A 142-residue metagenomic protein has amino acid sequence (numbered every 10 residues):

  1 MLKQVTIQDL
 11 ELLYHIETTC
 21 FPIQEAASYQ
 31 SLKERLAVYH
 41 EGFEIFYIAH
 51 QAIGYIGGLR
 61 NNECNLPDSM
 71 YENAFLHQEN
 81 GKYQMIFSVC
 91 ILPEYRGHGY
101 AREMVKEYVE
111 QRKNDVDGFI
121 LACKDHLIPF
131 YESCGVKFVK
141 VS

Functional and structural regions predicted by a protein language model:
M1-L13: A short beta-loop-alpha structural element at the N-terminal edge of CoA-dependent acyl/N-acetyltransferase catalytic
V5, V89-I91: Hydrophobic adenine-recognition pocket in adenosine-nucleotide-binding enzymes
H15-S28: Helix-loop element at the rim of GNAT/NAT acetyltransferase active sites that forms part of the acceptor-substrate
E41-I45, Y55, S88, G118-I120: Short hydrophobic/aromatic beta-strand element in the GNAT-like acyltransferase core that lines or flanks the acyl-donor
A52-V89, R96, K106: Conserved acyl-donor/pantetheine-binding loop and adjacent beta-alpha core of acyl/acetyltransferases and related
E63, A122, E132, K137-S142: Conserved catalytic-core motifs of GNAT/GCN5-like acyltransferases
G99: Conserved G/P- and acidic residue-centered "switch" motifs that form tight phosphate/ATP-binding loops in soluble
V105, E110-K124: Conserved GNAT acetyl-CoA-binding A-motif
